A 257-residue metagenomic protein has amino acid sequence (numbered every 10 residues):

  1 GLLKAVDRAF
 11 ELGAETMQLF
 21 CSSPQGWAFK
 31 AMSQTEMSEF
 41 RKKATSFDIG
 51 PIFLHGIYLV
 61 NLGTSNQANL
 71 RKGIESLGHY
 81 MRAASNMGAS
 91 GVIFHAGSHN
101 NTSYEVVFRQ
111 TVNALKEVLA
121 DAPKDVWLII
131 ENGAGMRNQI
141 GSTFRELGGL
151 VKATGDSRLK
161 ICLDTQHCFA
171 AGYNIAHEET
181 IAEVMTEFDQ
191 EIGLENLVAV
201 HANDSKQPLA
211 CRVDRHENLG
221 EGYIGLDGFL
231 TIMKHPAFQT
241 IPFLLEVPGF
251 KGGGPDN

Functional and structural regions predicted by a protein language model:
G1, S22-P24, G56-L59, G97-H99 (+4 more regions): Active-site beta-loop-alpha junctions enriched in small/polar residues
G1-G56, V60-R82: N-terminal pre-domain/capping segments
A9, H55, G73, A84 (+5 more regions): Conserved, mostly hydrophobic/aromatic
G13-E15, S46-I52, N86-S90, P123-W127 (+3 more regions): Short, well-ordered coil/turn segments that N-cap beta-strands
F29, S33-E36, N66-N69, G73 (+6 more regions): Residue-level preference for long, well-ordered alpha-helices that form the structural scaffold of enzyme catalytic
Q34-L54, T111-D125, G148-G155, Y223-H235: Alpha-helix-loop-beta-strand connector modules within alpha/beta enzyme cores
L62-K160: Active-site acidic/histidine proton-transfer and metal-coordination neighborhood in alpha/beta enzyme cores
F144, G148-N257: Histidine-acidic metal/acid-base catalytic patches
